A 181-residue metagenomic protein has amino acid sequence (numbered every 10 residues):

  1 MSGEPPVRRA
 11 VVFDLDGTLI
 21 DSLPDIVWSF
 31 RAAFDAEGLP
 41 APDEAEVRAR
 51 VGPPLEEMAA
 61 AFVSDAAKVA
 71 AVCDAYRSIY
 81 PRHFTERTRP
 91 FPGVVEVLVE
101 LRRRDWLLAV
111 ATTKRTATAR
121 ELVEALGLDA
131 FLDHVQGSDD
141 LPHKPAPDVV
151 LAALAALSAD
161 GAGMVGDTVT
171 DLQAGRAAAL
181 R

Functional and structural regions predicted by a protein language model:
S2-A49, V63: Active-site neighborhood of HAD-like aspartate-dependent phosphohydrolases
V7, R82-V110, T116-R120, P147 (+1 more regions): Short, acidic loop-to-helix structural element flanking the phosphoryl-transfer center in phosphate-processing enzymes
R9, V99-E100, L107, D133 (+2 more regions): Structural signature of beta-strand start/N-cap positions in the alpha/beta core of ABC transporter nucleotide-binding
V12, L19, P90, L108 (+1 more regions): Conserved SAM-binding loop
A33-A36, P54-A67, L122, A153-A156: Helix-loop "lid/cap" segments that line or gate small-molecule binding pockets
D35-P40, D65-K68, R103-D105, G127-F131 (+1 more regions): Short helix-capping segments at alpha-helix termini
A60-E96: Metal-dependent phosphoesterase signature
E86-R89, R115-L180: Substrate-recognition "cap/lid" segment bordering the active-site pocket of phosphatases
